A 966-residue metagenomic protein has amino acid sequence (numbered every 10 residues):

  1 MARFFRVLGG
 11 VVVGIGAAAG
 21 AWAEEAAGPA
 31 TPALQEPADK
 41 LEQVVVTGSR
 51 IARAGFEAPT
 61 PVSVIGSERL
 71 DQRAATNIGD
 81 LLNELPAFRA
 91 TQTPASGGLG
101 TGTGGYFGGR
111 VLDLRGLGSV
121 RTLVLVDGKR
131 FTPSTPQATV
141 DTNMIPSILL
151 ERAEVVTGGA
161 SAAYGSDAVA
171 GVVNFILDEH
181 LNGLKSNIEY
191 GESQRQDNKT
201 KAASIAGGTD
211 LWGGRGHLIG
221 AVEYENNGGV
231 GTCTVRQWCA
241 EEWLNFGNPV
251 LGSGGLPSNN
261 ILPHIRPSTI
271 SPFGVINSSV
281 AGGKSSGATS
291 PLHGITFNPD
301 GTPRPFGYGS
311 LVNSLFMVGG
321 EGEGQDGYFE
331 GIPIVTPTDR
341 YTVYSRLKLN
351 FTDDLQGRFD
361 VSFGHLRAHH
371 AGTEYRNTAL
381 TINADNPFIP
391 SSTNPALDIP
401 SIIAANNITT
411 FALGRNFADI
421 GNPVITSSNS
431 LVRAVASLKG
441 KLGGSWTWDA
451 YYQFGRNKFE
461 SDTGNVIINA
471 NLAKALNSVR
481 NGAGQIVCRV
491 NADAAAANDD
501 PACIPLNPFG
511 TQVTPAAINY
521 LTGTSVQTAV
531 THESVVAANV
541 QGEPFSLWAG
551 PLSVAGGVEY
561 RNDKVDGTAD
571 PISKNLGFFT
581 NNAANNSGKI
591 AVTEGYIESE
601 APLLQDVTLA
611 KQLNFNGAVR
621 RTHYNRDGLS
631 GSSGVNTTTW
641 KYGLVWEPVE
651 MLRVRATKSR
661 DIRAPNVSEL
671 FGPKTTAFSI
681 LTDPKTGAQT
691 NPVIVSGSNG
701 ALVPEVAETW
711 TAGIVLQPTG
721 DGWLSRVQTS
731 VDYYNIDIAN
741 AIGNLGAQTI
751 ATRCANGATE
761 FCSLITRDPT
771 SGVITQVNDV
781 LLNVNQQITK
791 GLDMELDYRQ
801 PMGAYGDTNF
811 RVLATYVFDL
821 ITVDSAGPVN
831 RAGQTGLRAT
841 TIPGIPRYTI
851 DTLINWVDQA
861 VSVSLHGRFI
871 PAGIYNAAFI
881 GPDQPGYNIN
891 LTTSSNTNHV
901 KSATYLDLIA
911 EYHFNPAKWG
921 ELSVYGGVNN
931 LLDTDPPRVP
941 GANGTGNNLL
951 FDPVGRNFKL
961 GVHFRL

Functional and structural regions predicted by a protein language model:
A2-L85, R115, S204, G208-T209 (+4 more regions): N-terminal Sec signal peptide and the immediately downstream disordered periplasmic leader that contains the TonB box
G79-L81, R110-D113, D141-P146, D167-I188 (+1 more regions): N-terminal periplasmic accessory domains that precede and gate Gram-negative outer-membrane beta-barrel machines
N83-K129: Extracytoplasmic beta-strand/coil segments of soluble accessory domains associated with Gram-negative outer-membrane
K129-T157: Short acidic/polar hinge/loop motifs at secondary-structure boundaries that mediate gating or recognition
P136, G228, W238-N245, T296-D339 (+8 more regions): Surface-exposed, low-complexity loop segments enriched in small/polar and acidic residues
H180-G183, W212-R215, F351-L355, K441-W448 (+7 more regions): Short loop/turn motifs that connect adjacent beta-strands in outer-membrane beta-barrel proteins
A677, F810-N915: C-terminal beta-barrel architecture of Gram-negative outer-membrane proteins
F818, G867-P885, Y912-L966: C-terminal beta-signal and adjacent terminal beta-strands/loops of Gram-negative outer-membrane beta-barrel proteins
